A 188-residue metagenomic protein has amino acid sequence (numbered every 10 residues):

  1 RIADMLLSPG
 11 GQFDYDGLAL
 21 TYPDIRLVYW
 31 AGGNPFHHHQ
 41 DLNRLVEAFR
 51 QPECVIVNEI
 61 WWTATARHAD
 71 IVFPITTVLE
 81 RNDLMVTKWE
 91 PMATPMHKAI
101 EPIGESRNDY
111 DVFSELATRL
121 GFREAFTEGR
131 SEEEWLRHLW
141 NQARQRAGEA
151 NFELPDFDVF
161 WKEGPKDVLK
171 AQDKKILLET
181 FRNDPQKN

Functional and structural regions predicted by a protein language model:
R1, A99-N188: N-terminal leader/propeptide and maturation segments of large enzyme subunits in energy/redox metabolism and hydrolases
R1-R67, T77-L84, E153-N188: Extended redox/cofactor-interaction regions of prokaryotic respiratory oxidoreductases
T21, L42, A93, E105-D109 (+1 more regions): Generic structural signal for well-ordered, non-membrane alpha-helical segments in soluble metabolic enzymes
Q40-D41, L84-V86, G104-E105, T127: Short conserved micro-motifs at the rims of enzyme active sites and ligand-binding pockets
D70: Catalytic, metal-anchored helix/loop core of enzyme active sites in primary metabolism
T76, P91-P102: Short beta-alpha connecting loops at secondary-structure transitions that line or flank enzyme active sites
